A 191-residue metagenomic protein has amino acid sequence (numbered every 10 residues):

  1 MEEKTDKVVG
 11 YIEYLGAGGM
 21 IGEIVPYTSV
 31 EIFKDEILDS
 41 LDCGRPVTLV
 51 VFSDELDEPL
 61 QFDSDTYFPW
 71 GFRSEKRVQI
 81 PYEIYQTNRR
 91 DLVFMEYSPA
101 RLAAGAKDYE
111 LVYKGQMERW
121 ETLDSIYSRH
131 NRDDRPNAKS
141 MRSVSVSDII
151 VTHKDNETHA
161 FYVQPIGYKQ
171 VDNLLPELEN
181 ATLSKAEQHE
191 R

Functional and structural regions predicted by a protein language model:
K7-G18: Short aromatic-glycine-(Arg/Gly/Cys) micro-motifs in beta-strand/loop hairpins
G19-I32: A short, exposed loop/beta-hairpin motif centered on an aromatic-Gly-Thr core
V25, V51-F68: Extended, non-transmembrane interaction/recognition domains
S29-R45: A short, charged, amphipathic alpha-helix used as a generic interaction element across diverse proteins
F62-E118: Extended boundary segments
A106-V151: Short, conserved turn/kink motifs that form compact alpha/beta structural patches or helix kinks used as
S143-E179: Short, compact, well-ordered microdomains
T182-R191: Non-Sec secretion/translocation targeting segments of pathogen effectors
